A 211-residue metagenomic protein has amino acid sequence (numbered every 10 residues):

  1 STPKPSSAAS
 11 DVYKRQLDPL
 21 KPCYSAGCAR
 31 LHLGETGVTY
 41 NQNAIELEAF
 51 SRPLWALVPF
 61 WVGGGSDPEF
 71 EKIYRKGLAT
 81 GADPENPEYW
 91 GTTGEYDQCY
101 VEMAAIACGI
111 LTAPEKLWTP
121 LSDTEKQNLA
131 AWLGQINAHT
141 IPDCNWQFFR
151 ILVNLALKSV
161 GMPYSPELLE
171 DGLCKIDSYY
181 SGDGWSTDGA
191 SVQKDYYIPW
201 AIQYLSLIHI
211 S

Functional and structural regions predicted by a protein language model:
S1-A9, Y13, H209: Single conserved hydrophobic/aromatic residue that forms the stacking wall/gate of nucleotide- or nucleobase-binding
T2, D67-P68: Flexible, glycine- and charge-enriched loops at secondary-structure boundaries
P19-A26, P84, H139: Surface-exposed polar/charged interaction patches
P22-S66: N-terminal domain-start signal
E46-L47, L57-P59, E71-S211: Aromatic-lined, polymer-binding surfaces characteristic of secreted/periplasmic polysaccharide-degrading enzymes
